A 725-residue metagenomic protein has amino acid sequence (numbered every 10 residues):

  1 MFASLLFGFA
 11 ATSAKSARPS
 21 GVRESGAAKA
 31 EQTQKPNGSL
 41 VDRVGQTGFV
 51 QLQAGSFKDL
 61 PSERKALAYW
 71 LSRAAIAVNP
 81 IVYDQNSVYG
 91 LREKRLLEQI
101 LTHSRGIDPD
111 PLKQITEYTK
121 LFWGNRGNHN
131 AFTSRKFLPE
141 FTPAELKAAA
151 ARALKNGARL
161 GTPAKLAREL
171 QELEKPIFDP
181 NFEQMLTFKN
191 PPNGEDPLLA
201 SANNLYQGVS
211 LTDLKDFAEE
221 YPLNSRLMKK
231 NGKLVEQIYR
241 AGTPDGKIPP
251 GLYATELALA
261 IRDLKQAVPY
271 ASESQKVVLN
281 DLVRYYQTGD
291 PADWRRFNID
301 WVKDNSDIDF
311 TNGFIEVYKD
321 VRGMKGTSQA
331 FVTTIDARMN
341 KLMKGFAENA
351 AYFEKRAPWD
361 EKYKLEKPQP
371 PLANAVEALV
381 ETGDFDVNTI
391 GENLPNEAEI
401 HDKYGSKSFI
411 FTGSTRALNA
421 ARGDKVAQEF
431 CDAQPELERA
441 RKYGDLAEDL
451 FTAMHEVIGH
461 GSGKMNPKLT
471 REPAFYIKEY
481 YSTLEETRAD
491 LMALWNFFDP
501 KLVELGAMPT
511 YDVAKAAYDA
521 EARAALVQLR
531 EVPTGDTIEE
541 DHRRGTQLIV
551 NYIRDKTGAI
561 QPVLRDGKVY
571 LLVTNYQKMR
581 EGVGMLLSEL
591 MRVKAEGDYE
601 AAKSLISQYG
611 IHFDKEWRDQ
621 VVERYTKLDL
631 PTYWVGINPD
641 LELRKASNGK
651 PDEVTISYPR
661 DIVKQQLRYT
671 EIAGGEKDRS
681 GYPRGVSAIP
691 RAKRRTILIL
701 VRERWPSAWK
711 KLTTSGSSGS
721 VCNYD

Functional and structural regions predicted by a protein language model:
M1-G8: Bacterial N-terminal signal peptides
K35-L96: N-terminal-proximal low-complexity accessory segments that begin disordered and transition into the first
Q53, V82, L494-V593: Long, well-structured alpha-helical subdomains associated with metal-dependent extracellular/ecto-lumenal hydrolases
P61, S272, S482-D499: An active-site-proximal "capping" alpha-helix that borders the catalytic cofactor pocket
E117-Y239, G246-E438, G444: Contiguous, non-catalytic segments that form substrate-binding/exosite surfaces or channel walls
D445-I458: Short alpha-helix carrying the canonical HExxH Zn2+-binding catalytic motif
G463-T487: Post-HEXXH active-site segment of zinc metalloproteases
M579-I697, V701, A708-W709, C722: Extended, compositionally biased alpha-helical segments that mediate assembly or anchoring
